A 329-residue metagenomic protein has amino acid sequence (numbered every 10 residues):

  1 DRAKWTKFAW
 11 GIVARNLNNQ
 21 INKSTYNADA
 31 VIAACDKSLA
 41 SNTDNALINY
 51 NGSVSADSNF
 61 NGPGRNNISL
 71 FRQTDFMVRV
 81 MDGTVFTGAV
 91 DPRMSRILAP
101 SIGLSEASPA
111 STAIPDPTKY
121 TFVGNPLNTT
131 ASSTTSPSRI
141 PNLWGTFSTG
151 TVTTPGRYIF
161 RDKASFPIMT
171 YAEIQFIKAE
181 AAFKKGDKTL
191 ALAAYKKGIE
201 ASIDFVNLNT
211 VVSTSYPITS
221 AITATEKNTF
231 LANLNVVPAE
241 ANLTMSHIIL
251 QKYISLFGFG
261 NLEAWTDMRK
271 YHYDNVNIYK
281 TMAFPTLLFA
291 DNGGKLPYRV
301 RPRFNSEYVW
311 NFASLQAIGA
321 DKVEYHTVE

Functional and structural regions predicted by a protein language model:
D1-T210, P238-L243: Structured, solvent-exposed acidic/aromatic patches
I203, N207, T219-E329: C-terminal functional modules
S215-Y216: Conserved small-residue
